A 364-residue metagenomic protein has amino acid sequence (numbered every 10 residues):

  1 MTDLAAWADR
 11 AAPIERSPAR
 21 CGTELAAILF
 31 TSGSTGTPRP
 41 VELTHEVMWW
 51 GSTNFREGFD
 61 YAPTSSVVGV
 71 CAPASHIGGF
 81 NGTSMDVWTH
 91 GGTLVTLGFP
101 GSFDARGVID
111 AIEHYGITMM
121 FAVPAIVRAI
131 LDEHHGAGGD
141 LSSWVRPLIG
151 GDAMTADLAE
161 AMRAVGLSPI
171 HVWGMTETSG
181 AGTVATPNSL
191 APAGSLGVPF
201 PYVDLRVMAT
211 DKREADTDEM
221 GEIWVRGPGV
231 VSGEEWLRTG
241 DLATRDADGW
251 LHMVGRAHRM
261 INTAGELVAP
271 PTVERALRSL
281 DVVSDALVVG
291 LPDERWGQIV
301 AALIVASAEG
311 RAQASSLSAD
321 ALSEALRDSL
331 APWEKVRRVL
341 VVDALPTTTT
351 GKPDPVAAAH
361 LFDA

Functional and structural regions predicted by a protein language model:
D9-F30, T37, D60-V67: Conserved pre-ATP/AMP-binding loop-to-beta segment of ANL
A26-W50: Conserved AMP-binding A3 loop
G51-V67, I77-T118, E133: Conserved AMP-binding/adenylation subdomain of ANL enzymes
I117-F121, D132-A191, D204: Gly/Ser/Thr-rich phosphate-binding loop
M120, G227, L242-E334, P353: AMP-binding/adenylate-forming catalytic core of the ANL superfamily
T183, V198-Y202, T210-L242, E266-V268: Conserved ATP/PPi-binding loop(s) of AMP-dependent carboxylate-activating enzymes
P192-A193, R206-V225, R245-D248, A312-A319 (+1 more regions): Conserved beta-loop-beta connector loops within the AMP-binding
A331-K352: AMP-binding/adenylate-forming catalytic domain of the ANL superfamily
